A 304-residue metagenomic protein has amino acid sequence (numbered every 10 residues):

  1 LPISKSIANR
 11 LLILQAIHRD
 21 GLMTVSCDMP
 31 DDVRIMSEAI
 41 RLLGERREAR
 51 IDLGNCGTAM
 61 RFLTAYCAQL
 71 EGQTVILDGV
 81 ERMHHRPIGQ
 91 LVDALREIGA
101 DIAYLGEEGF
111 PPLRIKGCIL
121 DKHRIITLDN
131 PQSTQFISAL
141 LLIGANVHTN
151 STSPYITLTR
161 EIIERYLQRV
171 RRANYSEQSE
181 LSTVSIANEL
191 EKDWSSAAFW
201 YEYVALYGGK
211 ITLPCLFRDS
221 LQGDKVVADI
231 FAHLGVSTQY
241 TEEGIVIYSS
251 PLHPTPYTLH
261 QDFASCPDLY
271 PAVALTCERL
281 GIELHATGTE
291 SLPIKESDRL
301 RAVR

Functional and structural regions predicted by a protein language model:
L1-R304: Structural preference for solvent-exposed beta-strand-turn elements and adjacent flexible terminal/loop segments within
